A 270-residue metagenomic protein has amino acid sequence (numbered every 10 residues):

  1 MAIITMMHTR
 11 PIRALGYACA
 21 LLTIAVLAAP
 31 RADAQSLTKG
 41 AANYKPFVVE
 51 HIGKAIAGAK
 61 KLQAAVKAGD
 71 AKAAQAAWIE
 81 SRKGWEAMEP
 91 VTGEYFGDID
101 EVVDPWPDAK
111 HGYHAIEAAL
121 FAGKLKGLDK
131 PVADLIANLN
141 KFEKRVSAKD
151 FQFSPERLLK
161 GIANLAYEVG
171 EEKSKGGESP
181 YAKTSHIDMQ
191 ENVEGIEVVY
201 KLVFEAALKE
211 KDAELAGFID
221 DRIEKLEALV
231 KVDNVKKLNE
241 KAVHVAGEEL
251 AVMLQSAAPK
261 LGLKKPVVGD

Functional and structural regions predicted by a protein language model:
I4-C19: Bacterial N-terminal signal peptides that target proteins for export
A20-T23, K124: Residues in flexible loops and secondary-structure boundaries
L22-A32: C-terminal segment of classical bacterial N-terminal signal peptides
D33-D270: Mature extracytoplasmic or organellar-lumen-exposed domains after removal of signal/transit peptides
